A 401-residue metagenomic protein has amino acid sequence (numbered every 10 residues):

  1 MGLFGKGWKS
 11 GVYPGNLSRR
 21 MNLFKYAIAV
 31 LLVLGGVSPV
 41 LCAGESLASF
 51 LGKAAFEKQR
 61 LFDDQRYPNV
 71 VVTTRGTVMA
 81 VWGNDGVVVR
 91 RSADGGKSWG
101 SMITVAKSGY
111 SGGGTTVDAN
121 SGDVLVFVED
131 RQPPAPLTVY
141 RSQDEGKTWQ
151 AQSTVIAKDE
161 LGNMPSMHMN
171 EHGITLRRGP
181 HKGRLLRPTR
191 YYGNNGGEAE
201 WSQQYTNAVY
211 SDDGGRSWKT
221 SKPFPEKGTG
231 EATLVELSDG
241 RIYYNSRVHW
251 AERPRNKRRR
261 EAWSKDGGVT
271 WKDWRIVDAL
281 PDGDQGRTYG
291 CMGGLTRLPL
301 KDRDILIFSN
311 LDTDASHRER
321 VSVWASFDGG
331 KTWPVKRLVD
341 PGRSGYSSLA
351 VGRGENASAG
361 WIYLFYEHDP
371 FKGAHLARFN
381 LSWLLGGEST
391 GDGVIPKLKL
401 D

Functional and structural regions predicted by a protein language model:
G11-I28: Bacterial N-terminal signal peptides that target proteins for export
A27-P39: Bacterial N-terminal signal peptides
G44-D401: Asp-box/BNR beta-propeller blade signature and adjacent active/binding-site loops in extracellular glycan-interacting
